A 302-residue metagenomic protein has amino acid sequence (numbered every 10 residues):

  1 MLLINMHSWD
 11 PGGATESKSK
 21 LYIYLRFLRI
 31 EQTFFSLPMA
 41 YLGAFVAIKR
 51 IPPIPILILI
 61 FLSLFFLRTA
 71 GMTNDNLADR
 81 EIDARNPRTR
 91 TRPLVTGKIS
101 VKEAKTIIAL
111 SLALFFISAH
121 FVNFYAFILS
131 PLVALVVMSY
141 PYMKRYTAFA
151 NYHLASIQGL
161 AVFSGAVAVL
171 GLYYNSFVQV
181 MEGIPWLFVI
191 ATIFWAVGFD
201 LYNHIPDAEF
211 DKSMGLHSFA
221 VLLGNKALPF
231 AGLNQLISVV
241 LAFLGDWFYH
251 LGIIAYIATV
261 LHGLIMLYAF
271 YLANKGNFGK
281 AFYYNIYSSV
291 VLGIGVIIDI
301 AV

Functional and structural regions predicted by a protein language model:
L2-V302: Multi-pass alpha-helical membrane architecture of UbiA-family and related isoprenoid/lipid prenyltransferases
